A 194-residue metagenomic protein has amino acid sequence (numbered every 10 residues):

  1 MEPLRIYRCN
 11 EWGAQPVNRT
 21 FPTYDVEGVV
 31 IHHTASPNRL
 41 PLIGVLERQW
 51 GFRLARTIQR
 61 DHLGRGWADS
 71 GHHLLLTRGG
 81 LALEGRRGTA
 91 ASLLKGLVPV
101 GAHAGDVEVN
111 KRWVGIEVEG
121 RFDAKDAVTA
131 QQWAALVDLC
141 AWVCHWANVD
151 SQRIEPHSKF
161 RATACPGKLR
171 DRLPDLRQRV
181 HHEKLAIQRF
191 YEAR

Functional and structural regions predicted by a protein language model:
M1-P41, R78-R194: Basic/polar, cationic surfaces and motifs that engage anionic cell-wall and phosphate/carboxylate ligands
G13-Q15, R53-L63: N-terminal post-signal-peptidase region of extra-cytosolic proteins
L40-Q49: Short, flexible/disordered intra-domain loops and linkers
W50-L54, Q132-A135: Soluble or luminal CAZymes and related metallo-dependent hydrolases
